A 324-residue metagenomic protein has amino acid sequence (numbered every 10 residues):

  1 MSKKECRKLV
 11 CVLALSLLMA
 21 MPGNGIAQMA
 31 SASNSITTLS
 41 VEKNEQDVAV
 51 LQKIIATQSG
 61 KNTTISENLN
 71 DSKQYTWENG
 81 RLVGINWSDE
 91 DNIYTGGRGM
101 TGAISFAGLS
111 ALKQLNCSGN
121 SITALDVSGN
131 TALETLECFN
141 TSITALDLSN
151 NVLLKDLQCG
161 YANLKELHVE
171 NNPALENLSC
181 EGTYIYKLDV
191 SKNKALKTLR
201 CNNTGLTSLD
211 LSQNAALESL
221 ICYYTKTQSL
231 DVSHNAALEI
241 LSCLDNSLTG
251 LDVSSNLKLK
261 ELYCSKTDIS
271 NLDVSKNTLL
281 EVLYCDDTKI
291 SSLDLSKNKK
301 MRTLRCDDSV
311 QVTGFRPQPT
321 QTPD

Functional and structural regions predicted by a protein language model:
S2-C11, L15-Q114, T131, V152 (+6 more regions): N-terminal capping/linker segments that flank leucine-rich repeat
L18, N24, S31-I36, L115 (+15 more regions): Short intrinsically disordered, low-complexity segments
A27-M29, T64, G84, L112 (+8 more regions): Intrinsically disordered, low-complexity, compositionally biased regions/tails
N86-M100, N116-S121, E137-S142, L153 (+11 more regions): Concave beta-strand-loop units of leucine-rich repeat
T101-I104, L125, L146, L167-V169 (+7 more regions): Canonical leucine-rich repeat
